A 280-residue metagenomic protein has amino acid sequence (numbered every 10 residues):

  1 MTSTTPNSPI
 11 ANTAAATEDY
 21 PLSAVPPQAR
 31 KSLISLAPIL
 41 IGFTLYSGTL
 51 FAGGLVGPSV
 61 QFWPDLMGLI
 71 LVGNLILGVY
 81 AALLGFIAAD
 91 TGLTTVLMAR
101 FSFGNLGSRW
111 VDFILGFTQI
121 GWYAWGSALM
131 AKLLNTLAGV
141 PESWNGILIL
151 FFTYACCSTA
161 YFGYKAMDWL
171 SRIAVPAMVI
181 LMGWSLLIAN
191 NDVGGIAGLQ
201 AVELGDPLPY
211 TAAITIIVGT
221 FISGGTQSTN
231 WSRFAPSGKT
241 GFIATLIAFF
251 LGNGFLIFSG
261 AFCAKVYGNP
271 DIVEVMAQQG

Functional and structural regions predicted by a protein language model:
M1-W63, L208-I214, R233-I243: Membrane-interface "cap" regions at the ends of multi-pass membrane proteins
A24, G54-G57, M98-F101, S158 (+3 more regions): Helix-loop junctions at the membrane interface of multi-pass solute transporters
V25, A29-L33, F162-R172, S223-F255 (+1 more regions): Hydrophobic, small-residue-rich membrane helices and short re-entrant helix-turn-helix hairpins that build
G54-G85, R100, G107-R109, F249-F250: Extracellular loop-to-transmembrane helix junctions
G54-S59, G85-F86, L129-G139, F152-A174 (+1 more regions): Membrane-water interface regions at transmembrane-helix termini and the short interhelical loops of multi-pass membrane
S108-V140, A177: Hydrophobic transmembrane alpha-helices that form the core helical bundles of multi-pass secondary transporters
A131, I147-A189, L204, F242-F249: Membrane-interface loop-to-helix entry segments
P176-E203, Y210-A213, I217-F221, G260-Y267: Hydrophobic alpha-helical segments and their helix-loop junctions in multi-pass secondary transporters
